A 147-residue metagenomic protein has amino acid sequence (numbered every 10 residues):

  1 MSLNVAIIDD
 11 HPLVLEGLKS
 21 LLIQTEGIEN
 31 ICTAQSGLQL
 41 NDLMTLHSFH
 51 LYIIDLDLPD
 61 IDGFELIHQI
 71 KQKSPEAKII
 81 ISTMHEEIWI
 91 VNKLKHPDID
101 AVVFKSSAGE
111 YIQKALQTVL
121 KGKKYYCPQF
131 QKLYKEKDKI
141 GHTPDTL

Functional and structural regions predicted by a protein language model:
S2-V14, L18-L22, Y52: Conserved acidic segment of CheY-like receiver
D9, D55-L56, T83: Active-site residues of response regulator receiver
G27-Q35, L43: Short hydrophobic/Thr-rich beta-strand motif most characteristic of the beta2 strand and flanking loop of CheY-like
S36, D62-E65: Acidic catalytic/metal-coordinating carboxylates
P59: The feature encodes the CheY-like receiver
F64-P75, N92, H96: Short amphipathic alpha-helix used as the core "switch/output" element in two-component signaling
E76-E86: A short, hydrophobic beta-strand element within the central beta-sheet of small alpha/beta folds
W89-K95, I99-D100, F104-L147: Short, flexible helix-to-coil linker/hinge segments that flank and couple to helix-turn-helix
